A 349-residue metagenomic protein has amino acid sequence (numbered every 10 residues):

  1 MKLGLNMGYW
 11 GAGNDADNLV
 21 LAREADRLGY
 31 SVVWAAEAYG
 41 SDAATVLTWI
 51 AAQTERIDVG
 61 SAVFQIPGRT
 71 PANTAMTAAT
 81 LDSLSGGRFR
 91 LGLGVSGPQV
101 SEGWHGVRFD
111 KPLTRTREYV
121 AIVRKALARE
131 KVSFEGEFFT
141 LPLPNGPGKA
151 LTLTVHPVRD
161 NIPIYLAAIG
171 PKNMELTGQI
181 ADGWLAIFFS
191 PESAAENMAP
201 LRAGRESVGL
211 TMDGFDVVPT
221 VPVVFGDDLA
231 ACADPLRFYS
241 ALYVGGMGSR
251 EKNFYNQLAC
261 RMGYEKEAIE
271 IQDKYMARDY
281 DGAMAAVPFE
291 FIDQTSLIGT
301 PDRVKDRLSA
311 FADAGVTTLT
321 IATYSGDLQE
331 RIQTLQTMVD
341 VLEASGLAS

Functional and structural regions predicted by a protein language model:
M1-S349: Active-site-adjacent structural elements that line small-molecule/cofactor binding pockets in enzymes
